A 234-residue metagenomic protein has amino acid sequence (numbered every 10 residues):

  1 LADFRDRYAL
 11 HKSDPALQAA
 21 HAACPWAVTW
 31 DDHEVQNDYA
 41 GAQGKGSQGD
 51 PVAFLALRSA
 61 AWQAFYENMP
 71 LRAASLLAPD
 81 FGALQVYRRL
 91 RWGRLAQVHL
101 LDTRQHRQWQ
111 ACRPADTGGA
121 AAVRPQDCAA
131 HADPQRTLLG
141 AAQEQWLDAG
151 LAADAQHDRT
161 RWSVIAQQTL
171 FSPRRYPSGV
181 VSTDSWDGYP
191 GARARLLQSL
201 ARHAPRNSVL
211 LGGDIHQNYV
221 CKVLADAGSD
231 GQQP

Functional and structural regions predicted by a protein language model:
L1-P234: Long, structured stretches of catalytic cores involved in phosphate-ester chemistry, encompassing
